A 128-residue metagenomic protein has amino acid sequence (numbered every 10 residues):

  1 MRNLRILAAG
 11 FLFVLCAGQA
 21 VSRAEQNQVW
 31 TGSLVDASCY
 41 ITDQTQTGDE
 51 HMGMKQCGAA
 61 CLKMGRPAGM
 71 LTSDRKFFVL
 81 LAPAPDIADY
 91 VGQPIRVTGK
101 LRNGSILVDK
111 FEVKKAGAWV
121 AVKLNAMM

Functional and structural regions predicted by a protein language model:
M1-I6: Positively charged n-region of N-terminal signal peptides that target proteins for export
L7-G18: Bacterial N-terminal signal peptides
V21-M128: OB-fold and OB-like single-stranded nucleic-acid-recognition modules and their adjacent interaction interfaces
